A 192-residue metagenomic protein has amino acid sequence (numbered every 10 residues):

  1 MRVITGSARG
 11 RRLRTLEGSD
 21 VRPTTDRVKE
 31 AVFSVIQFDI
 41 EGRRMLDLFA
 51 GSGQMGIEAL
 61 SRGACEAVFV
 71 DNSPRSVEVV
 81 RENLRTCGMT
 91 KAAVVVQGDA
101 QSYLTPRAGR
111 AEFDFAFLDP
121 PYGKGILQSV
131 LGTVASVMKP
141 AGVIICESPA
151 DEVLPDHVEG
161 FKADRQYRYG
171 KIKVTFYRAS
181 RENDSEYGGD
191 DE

Functional and structural regions predicted by a protein language model:
M1-E192: Class I S-adenosyl-L-methionine-dependent methyltransferase catalytic core
